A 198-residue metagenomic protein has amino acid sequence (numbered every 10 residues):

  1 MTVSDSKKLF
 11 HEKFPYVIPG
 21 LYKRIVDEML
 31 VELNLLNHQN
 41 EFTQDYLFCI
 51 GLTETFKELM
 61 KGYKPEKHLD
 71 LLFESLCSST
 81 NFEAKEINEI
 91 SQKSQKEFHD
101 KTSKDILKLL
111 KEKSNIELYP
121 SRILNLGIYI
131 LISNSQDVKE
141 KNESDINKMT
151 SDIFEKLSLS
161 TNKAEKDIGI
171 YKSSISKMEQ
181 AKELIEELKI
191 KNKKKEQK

Functional and structural regions predicted by a protein language model:
M1-N88, S144-N147, S151-K198: N-terminal domain-start signal
M60-Y63, I132-K141: Short loop/beta submotifs within extracellular cysteine-rich repeat domains
A84-Q136: Short, solvent-exposed interaction modules
Y119, N142-D145: A diffuse structural propensity rather than consistent per-protein peaks
